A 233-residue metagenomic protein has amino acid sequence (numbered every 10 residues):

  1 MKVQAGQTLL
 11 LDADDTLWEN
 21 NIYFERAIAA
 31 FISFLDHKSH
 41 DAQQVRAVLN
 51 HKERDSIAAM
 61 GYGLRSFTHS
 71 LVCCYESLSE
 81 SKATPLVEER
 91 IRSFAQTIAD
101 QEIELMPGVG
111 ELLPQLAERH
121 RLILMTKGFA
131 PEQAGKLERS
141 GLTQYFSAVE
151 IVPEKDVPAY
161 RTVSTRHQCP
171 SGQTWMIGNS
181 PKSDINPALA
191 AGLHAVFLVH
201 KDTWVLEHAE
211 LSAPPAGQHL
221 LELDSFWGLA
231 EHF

Functional and structural regions predicted by a protein language model:
M1-G6, G110, P114, R121 (+1 more regions): Asp-based, Mg2+/Mn2+-dependent phosphohydrolase catalytic module
M1-V48: Active-site neighborhood of HAD-like aspartate-dependent phosphohydrolases
F24, A42, R46, G63-T68 (+2 more regions): Alpha-helix N-cap/helix-initiation sites
F24-I32, T68, V72, A130: An amphipathic alpha-helix signature
A30, F34, L112-R119: A short, Lys/Arg-enriched amphipathic alpha-helix followed by its capping loop at the start of a domain
H51-T97: A metal-dependent, Asp-based hydrolase signature
R90-G110: Long amphipathic N-terminal alpha/beta scaffold segment
T126: Conserved phosphate-coupling serine/threonine residues in phosphotransfer and NTP-handling enzymes
